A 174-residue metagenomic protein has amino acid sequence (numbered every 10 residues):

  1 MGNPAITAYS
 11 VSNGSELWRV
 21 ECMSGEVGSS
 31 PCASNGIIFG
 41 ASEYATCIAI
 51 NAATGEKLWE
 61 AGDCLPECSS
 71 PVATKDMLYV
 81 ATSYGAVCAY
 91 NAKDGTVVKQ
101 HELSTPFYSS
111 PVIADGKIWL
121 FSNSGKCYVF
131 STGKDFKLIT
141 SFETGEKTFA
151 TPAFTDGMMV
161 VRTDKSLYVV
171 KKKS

Functional and structural regions predicted by a protein language model:
M1-S174: Noncatalytic, solvent-exposed loop/strand surfaces of beta-propeller-type extracellular/periplasmic domains
